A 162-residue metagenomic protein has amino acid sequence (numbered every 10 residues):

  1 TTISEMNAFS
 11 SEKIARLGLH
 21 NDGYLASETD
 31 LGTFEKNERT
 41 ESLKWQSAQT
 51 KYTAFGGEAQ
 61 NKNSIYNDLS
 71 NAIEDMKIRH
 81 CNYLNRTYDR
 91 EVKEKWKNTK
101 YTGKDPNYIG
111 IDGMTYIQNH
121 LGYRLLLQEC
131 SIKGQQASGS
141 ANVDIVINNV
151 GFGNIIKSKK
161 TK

Functional and structural regions predicted by a protein language model:
T1-K93: Catalytic-core regions of glycoside hydrolase
L17, D22, L31, F55-G56 (+4 more regions): Feature targets compositionally biased, intrinsically disordered low-complexity regions with long contiguous runs
I65-N67, P106-I111, D144-V146: Short amphipathic alpha-helical surface micro-motifs
N71-I132: Catalytic cores of secreted or luminal carbohydrate-active enzymes
M114-T161: Surface beta-strand/loop "capping" patches
